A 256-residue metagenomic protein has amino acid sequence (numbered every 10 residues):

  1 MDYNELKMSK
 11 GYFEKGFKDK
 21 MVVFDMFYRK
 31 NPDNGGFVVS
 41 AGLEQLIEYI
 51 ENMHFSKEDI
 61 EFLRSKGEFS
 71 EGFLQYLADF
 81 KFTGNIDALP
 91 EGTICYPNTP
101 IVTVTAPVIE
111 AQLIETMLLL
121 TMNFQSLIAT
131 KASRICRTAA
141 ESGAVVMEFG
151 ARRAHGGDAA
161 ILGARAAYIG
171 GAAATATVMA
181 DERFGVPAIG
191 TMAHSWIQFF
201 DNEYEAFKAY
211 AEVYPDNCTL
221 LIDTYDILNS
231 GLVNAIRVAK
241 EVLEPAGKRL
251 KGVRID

Functional and structural regions predicted by a protein language model:
M1-Y214, E244: Ordered alpha/beta subdomains of enzyme catalytic regions
M192-D256: Glycine- and Gly-Pro-enriched alpha-helical subdomains that act as flexible, kink-prone "lid/hinge" or packing modules
